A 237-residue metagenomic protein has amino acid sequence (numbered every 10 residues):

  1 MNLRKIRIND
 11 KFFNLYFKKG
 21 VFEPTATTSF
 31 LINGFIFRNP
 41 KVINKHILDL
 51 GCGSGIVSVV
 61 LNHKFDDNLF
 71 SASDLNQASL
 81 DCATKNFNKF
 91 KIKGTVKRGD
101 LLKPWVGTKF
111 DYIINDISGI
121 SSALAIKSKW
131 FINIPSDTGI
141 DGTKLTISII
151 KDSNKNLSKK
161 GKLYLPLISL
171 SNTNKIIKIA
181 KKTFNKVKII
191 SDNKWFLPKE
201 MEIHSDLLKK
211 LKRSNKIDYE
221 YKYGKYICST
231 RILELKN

Functional and structural regions predicted by a protein language model:
M1-K64, L211-L235: SAM-dependent Rossmann-like transferase core, predominantly class I methyltransferases with a strong bias toward
Y16, T143-M201: Conserved Class I SAM-dependent methyltransferase catalytic core
L69-D74: Conserved SAM-binding motif I beta-strand of class I
A78-S79: Conserved short alpha-helix immediately C-terminal to the canonical SAM/SAH-binding motif I of Rossmann-like
A83-T84: Conserved SAM-binding loop
K91-L101: Conserved SAM-binding strand-loop segment of SAM-dependent methyltransferases
L102-I113: A short acidic, Gly/Pro-enriched loop at the edge of an enzyme's catalytic core that lines a small-molecule cofactor
N115-T146: Mobile active-site "lid"/loop adjacent to the S-adenosyl-L-methionine
